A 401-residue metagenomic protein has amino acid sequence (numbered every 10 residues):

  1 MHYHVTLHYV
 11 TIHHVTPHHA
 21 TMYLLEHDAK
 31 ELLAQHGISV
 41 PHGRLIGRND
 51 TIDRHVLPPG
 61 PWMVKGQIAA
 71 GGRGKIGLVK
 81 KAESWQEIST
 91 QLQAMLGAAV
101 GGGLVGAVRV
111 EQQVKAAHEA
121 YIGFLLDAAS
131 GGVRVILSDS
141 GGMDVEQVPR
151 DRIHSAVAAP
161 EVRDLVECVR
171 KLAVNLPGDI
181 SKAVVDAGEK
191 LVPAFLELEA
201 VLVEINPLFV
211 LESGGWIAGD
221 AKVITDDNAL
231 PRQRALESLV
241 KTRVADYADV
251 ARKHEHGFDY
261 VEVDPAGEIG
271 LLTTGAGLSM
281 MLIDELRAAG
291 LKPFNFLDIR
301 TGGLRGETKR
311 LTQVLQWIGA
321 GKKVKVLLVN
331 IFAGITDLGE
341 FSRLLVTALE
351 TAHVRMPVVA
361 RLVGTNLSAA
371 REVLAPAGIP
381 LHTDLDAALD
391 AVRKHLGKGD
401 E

Functional and structural regions predicted by a protein language model:
Y3-H4, H8-Y9, H13-H14, H18-H19: Intrinsically disordered, low-complexity repeat/linker tracts enriched for polar/charged residues
T21-I205, F209-V326, V363-E401: ATP-dependent carboxylate/acyl-activation modules
K323-G364: C-terminal hydrophobic structural anchor segments that stabilize assembly/packing rather than catalytic chemistry
